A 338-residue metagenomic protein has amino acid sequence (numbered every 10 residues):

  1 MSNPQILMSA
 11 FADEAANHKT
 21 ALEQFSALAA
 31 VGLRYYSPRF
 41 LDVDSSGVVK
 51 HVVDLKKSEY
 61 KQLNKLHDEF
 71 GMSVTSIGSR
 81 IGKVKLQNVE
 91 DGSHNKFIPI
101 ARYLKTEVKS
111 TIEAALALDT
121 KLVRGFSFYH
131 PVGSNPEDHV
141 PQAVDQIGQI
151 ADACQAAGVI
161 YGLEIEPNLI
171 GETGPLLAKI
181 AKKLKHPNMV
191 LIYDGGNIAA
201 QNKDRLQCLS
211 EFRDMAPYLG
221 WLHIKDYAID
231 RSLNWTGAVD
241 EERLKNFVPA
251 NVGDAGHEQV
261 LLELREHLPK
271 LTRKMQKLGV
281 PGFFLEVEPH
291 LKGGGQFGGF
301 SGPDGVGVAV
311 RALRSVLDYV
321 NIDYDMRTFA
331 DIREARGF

Functional and structural regions predicted by a protein language model:
S2-S9, H18-R34, D68, G174-F338: Histidine-acidic metal/acid-base catalytic patches
F11-A15, R39-V43, S79-G82, F128-H130 (+4 more regions): Active-site beta-loop-alpha junctions enriched in small/polar residues
N17-L22, K50-K65, Y103: Aromatic- and glycine-enriched glycan-recognition loops and surfaces that form the carbohydrate-binding subsites
A21-D44, A117-K121: Catalytic domains of carbohydrate-active enzymes, especially glycoside hydrolases
A27, E69, V84-Y193, D304-G305: Active-site acidic/histidine proton-transfer and metal-coordination neighborhood in alpha/beta enzyme cores
S37-P38, V74-S79, T120-S127, Y161-E164 (+1 more regions): Short beta-strand segments at enzyme active-site cores
D44-K57, I81-K105, S127-H139, G237-V248 (+1 more regions): Surface-exposed, active-site-proximal loop segments in enzymatic domains
L55-S79, P141-A157, A181-L184, A255-L262: Alpha-helix-loop-beta-strand connector modules within alpha/beta enzyme cores
